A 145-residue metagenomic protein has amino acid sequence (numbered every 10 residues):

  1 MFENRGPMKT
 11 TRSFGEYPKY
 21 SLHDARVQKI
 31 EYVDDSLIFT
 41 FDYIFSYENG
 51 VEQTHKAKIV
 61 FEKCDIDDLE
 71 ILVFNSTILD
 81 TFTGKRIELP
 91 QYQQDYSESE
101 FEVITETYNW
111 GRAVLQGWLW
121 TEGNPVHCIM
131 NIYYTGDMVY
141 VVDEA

Functional and structural regions predicted by a protein language model:
F2-A145: Surface-exposed, interaction-prone regions used to assemble/regulate multi-protein complexes
